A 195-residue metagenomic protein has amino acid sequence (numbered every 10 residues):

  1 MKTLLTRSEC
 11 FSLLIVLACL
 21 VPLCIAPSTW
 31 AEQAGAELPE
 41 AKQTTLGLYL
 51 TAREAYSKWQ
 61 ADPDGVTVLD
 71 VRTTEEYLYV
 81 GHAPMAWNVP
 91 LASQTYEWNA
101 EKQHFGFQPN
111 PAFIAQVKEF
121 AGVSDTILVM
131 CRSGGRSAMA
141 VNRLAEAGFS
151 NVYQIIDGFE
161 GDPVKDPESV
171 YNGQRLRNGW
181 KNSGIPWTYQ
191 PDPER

Functional and structural regions predicted by a protein language model:
K2, P27-D64, L78-T126, S137-R195: Rhodanese-like catalytic fold shared by cysteine-dependent sulfurtransferases and DSP/PTP-type phosphatases
K2-I15: Bacterial N-terminal signal peptides that target proteins for export
T6-E9, V21, T29: Compositionally biased non-globular segments, especially hydrophobic aliphatic-rich helices of signal peptides
S12-I25: Bacterial N-terminal signal peptides
T67-R72: Short hydrophobic beta-strand that contains or immediately precedes a catalytic carboxylate
V129-C131: Short, surface-exposed ligand- or partner-binding patches at beta-edge/loop junctions that are enriched in aromatics
G134: Conserved G/P- and acidic residue-centered "switch" motifs that form tight phosphate/ATP-binding loops in soluble
